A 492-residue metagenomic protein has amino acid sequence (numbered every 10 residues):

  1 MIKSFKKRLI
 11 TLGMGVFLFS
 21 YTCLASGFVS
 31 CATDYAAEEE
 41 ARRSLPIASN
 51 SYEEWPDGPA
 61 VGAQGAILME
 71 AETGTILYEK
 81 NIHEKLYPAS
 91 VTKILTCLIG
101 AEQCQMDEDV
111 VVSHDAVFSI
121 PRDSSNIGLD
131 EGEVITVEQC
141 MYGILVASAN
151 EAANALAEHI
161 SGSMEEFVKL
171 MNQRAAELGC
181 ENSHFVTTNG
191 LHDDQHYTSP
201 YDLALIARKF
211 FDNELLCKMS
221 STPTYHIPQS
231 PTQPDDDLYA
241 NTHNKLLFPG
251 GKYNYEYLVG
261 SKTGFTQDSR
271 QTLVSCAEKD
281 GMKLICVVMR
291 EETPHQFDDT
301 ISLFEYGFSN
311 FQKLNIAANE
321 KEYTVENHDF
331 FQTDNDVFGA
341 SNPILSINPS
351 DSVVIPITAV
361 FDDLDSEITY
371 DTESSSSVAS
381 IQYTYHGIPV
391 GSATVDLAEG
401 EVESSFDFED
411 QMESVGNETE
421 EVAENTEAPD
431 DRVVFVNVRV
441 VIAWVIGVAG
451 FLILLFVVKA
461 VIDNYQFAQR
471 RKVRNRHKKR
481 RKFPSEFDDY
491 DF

Functional and structural regions predicted by a protein language model:
M1-K6, E79, R432-V438, H477: Short, Lys/Arg-rich N-terminal segment immediately upstream of the first membrane anchor
I2-S30, W444-D463: Sec-dependent N-terminal signal peptides of Gram-positive bacterial secreted proteins and lipoproteins
G13-G15, G143, G391: Small side chains
G27-Y201, L205-M219, K279: Active-site-adjacent loops and short helices of periplasmic peptidoglycan-processing enzymes
S30-P59, L68, E403-V436, S485-D491: N-terminal, intrinsically disordered, polar/charged segments of Gram-positive cell-envelope systems that serve as
L98, Q173, S275, F456 (+1 more regions): Surface-exposed charge patches
C180-E181, Q195-Y197, Y201-I446, K459-F467 (+1 more regions): Domain-terminus/edge residues, biased toward the C-terminal soluble/receptor-binding domains of extracytoplasmic
Y465-F492: Cytoplasmic C-terminal tails of single-pass
